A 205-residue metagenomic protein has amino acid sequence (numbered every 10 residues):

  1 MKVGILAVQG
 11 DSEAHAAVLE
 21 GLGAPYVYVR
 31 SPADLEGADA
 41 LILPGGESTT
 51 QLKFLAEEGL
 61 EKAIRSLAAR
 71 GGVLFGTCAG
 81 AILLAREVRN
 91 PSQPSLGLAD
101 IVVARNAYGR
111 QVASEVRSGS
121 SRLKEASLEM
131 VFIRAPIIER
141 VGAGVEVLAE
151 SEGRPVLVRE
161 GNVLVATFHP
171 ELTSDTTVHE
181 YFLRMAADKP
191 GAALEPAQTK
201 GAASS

Functional and structural regions predicted by a protein language model:
M1-E57, K62, S66-L67, T176-E180 (+1 more regions): N-terminal beta1-alpha1 cap of cysteine-dependent amidohydrolase-like domains
S12, L35, L83, N90 (+3 more regions): Flexible, glycine-rich phosphate/dinucleotide-binding loops and adjacent beta-alpha linkers at cofactor/substrate
Y26-V27, L74, V163: Hydrophobic anchor at the start of a short beta-strand that flanks the dinucleotide cofactor-binding loop
D34-G37, A69, V141, R159: Flexible, charged surface loops at secondary-structure boundaries
A38, R86, K124: Short Asp/Glu-rich motifs
L43, G76, A166: Redox-cofactor binding/interface segments in oxidoreductases and associated redox assembly factors
S48-S120: Cysteine-nucleophile active-site neighborhood
R105-S205: Amide-donor transfer/coupling interface in amidating biosynthetic enzymes
